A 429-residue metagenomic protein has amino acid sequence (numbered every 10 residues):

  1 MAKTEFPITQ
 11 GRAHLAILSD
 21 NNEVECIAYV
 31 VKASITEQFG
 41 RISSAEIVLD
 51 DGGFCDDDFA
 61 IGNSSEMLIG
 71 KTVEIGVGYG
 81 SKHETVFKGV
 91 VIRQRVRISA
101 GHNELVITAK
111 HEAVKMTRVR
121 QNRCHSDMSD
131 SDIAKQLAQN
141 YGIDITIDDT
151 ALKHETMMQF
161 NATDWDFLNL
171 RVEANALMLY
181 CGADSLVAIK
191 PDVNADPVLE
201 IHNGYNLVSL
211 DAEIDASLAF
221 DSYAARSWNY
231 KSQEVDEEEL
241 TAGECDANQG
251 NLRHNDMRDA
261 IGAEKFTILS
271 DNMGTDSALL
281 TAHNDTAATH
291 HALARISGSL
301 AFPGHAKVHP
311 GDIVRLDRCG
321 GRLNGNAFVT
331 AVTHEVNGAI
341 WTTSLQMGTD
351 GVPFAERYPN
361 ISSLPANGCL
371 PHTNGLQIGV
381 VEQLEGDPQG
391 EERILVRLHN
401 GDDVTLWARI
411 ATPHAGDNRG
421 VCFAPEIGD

Functional and structural regions predicted by a protein language model:
M1-D429: Amphipathic alpha-helical and helix-coil boundary elements used as assembly and membrane-proximal scaffolds
